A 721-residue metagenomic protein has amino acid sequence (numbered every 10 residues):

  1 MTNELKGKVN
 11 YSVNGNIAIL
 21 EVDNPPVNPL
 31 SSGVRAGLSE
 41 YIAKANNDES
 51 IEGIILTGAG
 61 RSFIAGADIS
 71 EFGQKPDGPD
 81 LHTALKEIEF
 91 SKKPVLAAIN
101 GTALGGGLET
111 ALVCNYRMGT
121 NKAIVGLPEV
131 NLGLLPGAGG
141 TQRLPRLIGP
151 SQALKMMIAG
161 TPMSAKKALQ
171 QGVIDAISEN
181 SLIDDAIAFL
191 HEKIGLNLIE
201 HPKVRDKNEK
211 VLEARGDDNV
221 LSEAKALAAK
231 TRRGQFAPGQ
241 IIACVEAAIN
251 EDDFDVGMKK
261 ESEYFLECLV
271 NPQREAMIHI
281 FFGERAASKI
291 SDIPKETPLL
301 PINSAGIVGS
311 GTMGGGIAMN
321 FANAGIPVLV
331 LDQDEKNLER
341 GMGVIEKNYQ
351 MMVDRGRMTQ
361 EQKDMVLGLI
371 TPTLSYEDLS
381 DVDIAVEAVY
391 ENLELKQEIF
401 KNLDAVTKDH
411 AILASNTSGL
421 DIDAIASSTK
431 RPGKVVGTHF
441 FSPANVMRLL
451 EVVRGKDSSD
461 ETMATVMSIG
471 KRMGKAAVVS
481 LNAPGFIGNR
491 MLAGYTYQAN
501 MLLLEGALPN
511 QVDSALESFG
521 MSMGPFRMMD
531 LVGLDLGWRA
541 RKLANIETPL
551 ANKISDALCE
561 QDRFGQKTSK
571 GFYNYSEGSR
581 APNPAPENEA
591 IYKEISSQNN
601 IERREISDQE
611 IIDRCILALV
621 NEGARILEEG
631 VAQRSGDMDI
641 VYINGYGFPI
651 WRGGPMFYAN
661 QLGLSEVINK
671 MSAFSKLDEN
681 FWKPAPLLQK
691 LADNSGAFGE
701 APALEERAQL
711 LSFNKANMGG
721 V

Functional and structural regions predicted by a protein language model:
N3-V9, D23, K75-D80, K86 (+6 more regions): N-terminal glycine-rich phosphate-binding loop for ADP-containing cofactors
G15-D23, G33-K75, K86-N100, T120-I124: A structural preference for short, pocket-lining loop segments at secondary-structure junctions
G106: Short, structured segments at the rim of ligand-binding sites
E109: Short alpha-helical segment that forms part of, or immediately flanks, the ligand-binding pocket in carbohydrate-active
L127: Small cofactor-carrier domains centered on a conserved lysine used for covalent cofactor attachment
